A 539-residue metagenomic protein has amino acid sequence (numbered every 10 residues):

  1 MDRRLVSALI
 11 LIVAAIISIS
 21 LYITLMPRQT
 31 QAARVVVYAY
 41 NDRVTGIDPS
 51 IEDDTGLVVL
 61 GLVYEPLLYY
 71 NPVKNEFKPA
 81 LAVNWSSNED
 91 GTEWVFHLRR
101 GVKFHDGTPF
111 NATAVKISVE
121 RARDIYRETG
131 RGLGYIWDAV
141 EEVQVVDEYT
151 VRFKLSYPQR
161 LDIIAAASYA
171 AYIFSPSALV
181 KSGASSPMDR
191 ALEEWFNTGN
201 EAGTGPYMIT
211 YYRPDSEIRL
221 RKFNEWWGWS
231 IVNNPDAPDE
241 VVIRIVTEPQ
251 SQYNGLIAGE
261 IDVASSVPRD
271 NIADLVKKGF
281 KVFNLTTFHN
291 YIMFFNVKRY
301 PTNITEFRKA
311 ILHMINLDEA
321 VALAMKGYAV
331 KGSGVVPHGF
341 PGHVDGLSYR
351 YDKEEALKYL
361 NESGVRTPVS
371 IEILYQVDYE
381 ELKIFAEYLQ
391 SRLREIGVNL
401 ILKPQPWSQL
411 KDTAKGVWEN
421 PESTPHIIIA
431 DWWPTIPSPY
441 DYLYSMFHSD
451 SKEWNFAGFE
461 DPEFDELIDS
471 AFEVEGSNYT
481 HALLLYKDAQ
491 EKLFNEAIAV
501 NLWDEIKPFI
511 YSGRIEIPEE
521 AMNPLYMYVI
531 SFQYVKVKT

Functional and structural regions predicted by a protein language model:
A39-E89, E120, A202: N-terminal lobe/hinge region of extracytoplasmic solute-binding protein
N41-L60, L81, T108, D162-F174 (+3 more regions): A structural "hinge/loop" feature
N71-P72, E76, S168-D236, E240 (+3 more regions): Gly/Pro-rich hinge or "lid" segments in bacterial periplasmic/extracellular proteins
V83-T129, V146, R152-K154, P301-N303: Aromatic- and charge-enriched surface segment that lines or borders ligand/interaction sites
H97, G134-A184, R213, R514: Surface-exposed binding/hinge segments that line and control ligand-binding clefts or catalytic entry sites
Y207, T302, V330-S363, V377-I384 (+1 more regions): Structural transition elements
R213, E217-I218, K222, L312-V344 (+2 more regions): Detector for C-terminal structural segments
W226-A273, N399: Ligand-site clamp/hinge motif
